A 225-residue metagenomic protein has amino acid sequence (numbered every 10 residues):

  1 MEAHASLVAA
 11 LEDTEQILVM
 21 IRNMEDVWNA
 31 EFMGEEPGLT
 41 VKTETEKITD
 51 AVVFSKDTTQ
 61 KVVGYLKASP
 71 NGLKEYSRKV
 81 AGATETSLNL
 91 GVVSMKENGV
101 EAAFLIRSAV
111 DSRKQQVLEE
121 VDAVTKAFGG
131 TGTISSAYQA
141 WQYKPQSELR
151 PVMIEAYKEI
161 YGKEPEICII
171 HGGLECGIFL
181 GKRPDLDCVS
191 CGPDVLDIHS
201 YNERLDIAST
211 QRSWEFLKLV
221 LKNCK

Functional and structural regions predicted by a protein language model:
M1-A10, A51-F54, Q142-E155, I178-K182: Short glycine/threonine-rich loop-to-helix capping motif typified by GTGT followed within a few residues by an Asp-Pro
M1-I106: Midchain, well-structured core segments that form catalytic/ion-binding scaffolds
L7-R22, D57-K67, K74-S77, Q115-L118 (+4 more regions): His/Asp/Glu-rich mid-to-C-terminal helical/loop segments that flank catalytic regions of hydrolases
L39-T45, G132, P165-I167: Generic structural signal for residues in well-ordered beta-strands
R78, E85-E101, L105, I154-A156 (+1 more regions): Zn-dependent metallopeptidase/amidohydrolase metal-coordination segment
N98, A103-G129: C-terminal, non-catalytic macromolecule-binding modules
S108-A109, A140-K144, R204: Short, contiguous acidic/charged loop-to-helix segments that flank catalytic cores in large enzymes
K126-I160: Generic long, charged, amphipathic alpha-helical segments
